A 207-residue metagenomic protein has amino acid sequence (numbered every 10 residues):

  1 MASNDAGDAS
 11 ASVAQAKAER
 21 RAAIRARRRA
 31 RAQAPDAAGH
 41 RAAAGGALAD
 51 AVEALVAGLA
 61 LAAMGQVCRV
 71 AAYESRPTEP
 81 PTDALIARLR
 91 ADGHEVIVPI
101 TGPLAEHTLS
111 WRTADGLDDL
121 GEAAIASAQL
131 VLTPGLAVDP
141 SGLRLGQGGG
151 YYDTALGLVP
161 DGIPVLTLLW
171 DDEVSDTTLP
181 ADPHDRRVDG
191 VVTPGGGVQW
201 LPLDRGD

Functional and structural regions predicted by a protein language model:
M1-R21, A26-A34, D92, A126-V131 (+2 more regions): Surface-exposed, charge/polar-rich loops and edge strands
A2-S127: N-terminal active-site beta-alpha-beta segment that forms phosphate/nucleotide-binding and substrate-recognition loops
A71, T133-G135: Short beta-strands and strand-loop turn motifs
R76-T78, L136-P140: Short glycine-rich anion-binding loops that position phosphate/pyrophosphate groups of nucleotides and phosphorylated
P81, Y151-Y152: Short phosphate-engaging motifs
L117-L120, P134, L158: Mid-sequence acidic-hydrophobic segments that form the walls of catalytic/ligand-binding cavities or oligomerization
G121, R144-L145: Short capping loops/turns at secondary-structure boundaries
G148: Short polar/charged helix/loop
